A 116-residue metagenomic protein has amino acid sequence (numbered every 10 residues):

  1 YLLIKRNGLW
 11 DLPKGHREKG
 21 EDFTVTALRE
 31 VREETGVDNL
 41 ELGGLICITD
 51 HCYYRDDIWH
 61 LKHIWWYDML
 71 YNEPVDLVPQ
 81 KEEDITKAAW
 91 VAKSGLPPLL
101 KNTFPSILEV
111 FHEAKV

Functional and structural regions predicted by a protein language model:
Y1-P13: N-terminal strand-loop-strand
L9, R55-L61, H112-V116: Proteins with a high burden of low-complexity, intrinsically disordered sequence enriched in S/T/G/P/A and R, requiring
R17-G44, I48-T103: Unchanged
P98-V116: Charged phosphate-binding loop/patch that engages nucleotide di/tri-phosphates or the phosphate backbone of nucleic
